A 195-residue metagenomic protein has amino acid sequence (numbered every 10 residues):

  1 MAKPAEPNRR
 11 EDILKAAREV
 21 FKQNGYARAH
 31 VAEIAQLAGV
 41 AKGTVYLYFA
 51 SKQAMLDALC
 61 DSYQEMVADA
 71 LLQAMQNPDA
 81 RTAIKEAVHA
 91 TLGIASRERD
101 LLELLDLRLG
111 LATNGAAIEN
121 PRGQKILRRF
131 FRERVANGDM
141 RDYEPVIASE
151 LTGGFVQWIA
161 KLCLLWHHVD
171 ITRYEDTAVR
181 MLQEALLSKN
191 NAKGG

Functional and structural regions predicted by a protein language model:
M1-N24, R28-V40, Q53-D57: Basic, helix-initiating cap at the start of DNA-binding domains
L14, K85, H89, Q124 (+5 more regions): An amphipathic alpha-helix signature
G39-F49: Short hydrophobic/aromatic patch on the recognition helix
A58, L72-R97, A148-T152, N191: Hydrophobic alpha-helical connector segments
L59-E86, E103, L127-R128, R132: Amphipathic alpha-helical linker/stalk segments
A68, A112-D139, V146-E150: Amphipathic alpha-helical packing segments from all-alpha helical-bundle domains
L72, L105-A112: Short linear capping/connector segments at secondary-structure termini
L102-L107, V135-M181, K193-G195: Hydrophobic/aromatic-rich alpha-helical bundle segments in the mid-to-C-terminal region
